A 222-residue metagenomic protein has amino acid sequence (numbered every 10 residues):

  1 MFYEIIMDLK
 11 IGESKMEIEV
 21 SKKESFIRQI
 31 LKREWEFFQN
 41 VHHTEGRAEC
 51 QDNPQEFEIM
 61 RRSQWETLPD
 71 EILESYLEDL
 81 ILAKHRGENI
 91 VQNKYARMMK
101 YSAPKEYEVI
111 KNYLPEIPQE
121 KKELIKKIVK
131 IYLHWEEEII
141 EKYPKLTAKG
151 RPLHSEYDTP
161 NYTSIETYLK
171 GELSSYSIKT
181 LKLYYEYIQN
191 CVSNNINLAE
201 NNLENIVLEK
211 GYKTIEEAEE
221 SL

Functional and structural regions predicted by a protein language model:
M1-K15: N-terminal amphipathic/basic-hydrophobic helices that include classical n-h-c signal peptides and signal-anchor
F2, K23-E24, D70-L73, K121-L124 (+4 more regions): Short amphipathic alpha-helical segments that mediate assembly, nucleic-acid/protein binding, or membrane association
E17-Q51, P118-E156: Polar/charged low-complexity regulatory segments
E45-T67, D79, I90-V91, S164-L169 (+1 more regions): A cross-kingdom feature marking solvent-exposed beta-strand/loop segments within repeated, beta-rich binding/scaffold
W65-L68, I72-I81, I125-V129, L173-Y176 (+1 more regions): Short, structured motif recognition centered on aromatic/hydrophobic residues
E78-P118, I188-I215: Repeat-associated, polar segments at repeat-unit boundaries in modular proteins
G150-N197: Amphipathic protein-protein interaction modules
